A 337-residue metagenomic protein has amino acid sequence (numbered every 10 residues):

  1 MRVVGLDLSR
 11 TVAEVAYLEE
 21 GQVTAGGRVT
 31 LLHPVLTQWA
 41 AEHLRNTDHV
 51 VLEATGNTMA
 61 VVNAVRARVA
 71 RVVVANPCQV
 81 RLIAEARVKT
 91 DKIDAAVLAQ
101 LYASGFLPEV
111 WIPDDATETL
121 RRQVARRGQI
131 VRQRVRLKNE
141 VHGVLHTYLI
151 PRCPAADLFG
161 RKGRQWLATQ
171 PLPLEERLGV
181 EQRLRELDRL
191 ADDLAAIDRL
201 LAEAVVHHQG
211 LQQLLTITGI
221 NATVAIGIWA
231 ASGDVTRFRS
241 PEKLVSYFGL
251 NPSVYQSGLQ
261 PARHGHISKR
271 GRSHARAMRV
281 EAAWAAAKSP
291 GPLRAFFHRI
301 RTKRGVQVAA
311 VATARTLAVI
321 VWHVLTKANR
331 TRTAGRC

Functional and structural regions predicted by a protein language model:
M1-C337: A detector of single, family-specific signature residues that are central to catalytic or substrate-handling motifs
